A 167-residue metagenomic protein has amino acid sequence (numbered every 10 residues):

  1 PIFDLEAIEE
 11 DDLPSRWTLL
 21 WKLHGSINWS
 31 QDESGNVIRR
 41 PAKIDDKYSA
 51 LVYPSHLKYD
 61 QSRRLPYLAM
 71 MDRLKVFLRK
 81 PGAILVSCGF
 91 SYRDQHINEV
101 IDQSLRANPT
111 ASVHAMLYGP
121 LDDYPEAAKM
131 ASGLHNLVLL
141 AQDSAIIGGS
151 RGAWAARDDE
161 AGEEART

Functional and structural regions predicted by a protein language model:
P1-D11, S34, Y67-A69, Q95-N98 (+1 more regions): Short amphipathic alpha-helical surface micro-motifs
P1-L51: Extended, H/D-rich, highly charged conserved domains that either
N36-K80, C88: Acidic, metal/cofactor-coordinating or nucleic-acid-engaging core segments within structured domains
D60, D72-T167: SIR2/sirtuin-family catalytic core signature
